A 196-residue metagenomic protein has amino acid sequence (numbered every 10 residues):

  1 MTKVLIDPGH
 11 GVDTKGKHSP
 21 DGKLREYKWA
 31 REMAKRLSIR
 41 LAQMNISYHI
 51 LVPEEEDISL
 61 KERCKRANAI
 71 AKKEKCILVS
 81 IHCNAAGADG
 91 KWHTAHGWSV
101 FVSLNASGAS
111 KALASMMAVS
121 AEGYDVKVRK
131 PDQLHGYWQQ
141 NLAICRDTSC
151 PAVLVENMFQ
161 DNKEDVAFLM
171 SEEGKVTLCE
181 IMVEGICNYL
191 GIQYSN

Functional and structural regions predicted by a protein language model:
T2-K111: Catalytic-core regions of hydrolytic enzymes
T2-L5, H18, L24, I70 (+3 more regions): Active-site-adjacent mobile loop/cap segments within catalytic or ligand-binding domains
A34, S38, C64, S110-A118 (+3 more regions): Extracytoplasmic/secreted envelope proteins and their assembly/folding machinery, especially bacterial periplasmic
S38-I46, N68-K72, A118-V126, V183 (+1 more regions): Sec-exported extracytoplasmic/periplasmic mature domains
N45-D57, V128-R146: A broadly tuned preference for mixed-charge, low-complexity surface segments
S47-H49, C76, V128, A152-V155: Hydrophobic anchor at the start of a short beta-strand that flanks the dinucleotide cofactor-binding loop
A109-H135: Active-site-adjacent substrate-binding region of metalloamidase/peptidase-like peptide-processing proteins
